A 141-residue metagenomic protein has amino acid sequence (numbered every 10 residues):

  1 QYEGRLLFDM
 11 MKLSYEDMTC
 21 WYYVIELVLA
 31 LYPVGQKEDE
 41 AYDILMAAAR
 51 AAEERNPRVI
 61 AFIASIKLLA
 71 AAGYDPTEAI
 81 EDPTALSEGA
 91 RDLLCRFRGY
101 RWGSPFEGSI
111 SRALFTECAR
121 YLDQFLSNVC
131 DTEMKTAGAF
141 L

Functional and structural regions predicted by a protein language model:
Q1-L141: Non-catalytic alpha-helical scaffolds and adjoining flexible linkers that form interface surfaces for assembly
